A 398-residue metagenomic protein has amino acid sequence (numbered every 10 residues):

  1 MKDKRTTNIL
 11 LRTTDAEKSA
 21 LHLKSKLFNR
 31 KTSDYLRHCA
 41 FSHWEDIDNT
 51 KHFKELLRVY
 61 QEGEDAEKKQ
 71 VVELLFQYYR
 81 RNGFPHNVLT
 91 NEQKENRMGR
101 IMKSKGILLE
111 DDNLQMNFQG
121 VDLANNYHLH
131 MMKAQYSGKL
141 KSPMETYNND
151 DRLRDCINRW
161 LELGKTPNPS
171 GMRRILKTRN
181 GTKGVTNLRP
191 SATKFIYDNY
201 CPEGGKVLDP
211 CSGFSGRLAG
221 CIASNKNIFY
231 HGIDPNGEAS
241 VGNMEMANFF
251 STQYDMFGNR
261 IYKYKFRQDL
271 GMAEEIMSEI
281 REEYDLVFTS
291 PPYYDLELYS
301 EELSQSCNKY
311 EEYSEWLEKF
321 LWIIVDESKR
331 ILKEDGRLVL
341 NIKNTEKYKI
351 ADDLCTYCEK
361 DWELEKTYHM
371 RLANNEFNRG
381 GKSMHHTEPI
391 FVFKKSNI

Functional and structural regions predicted by a protein language model:
M1-K18, H22-F28, S33: Short Lys/Arg-rich basic patches
H22, L27-I47, E274: Short, basic amphipathic alpha-helical segments that act as recognition/interaction helices in nucleic-acid-binding
D48-T186, N341-K343, K349-I350, D361: N-terminal accessory regions of S-adenosyl-L-methionine
T193-N199, E203, V207-I222, G232-D234 (+6 more regions): Conserved proline-anchored active-site loop of SAM-dependent methyltransferases that bridges a beta-strand
M244-I280: S-adenosyl-L-methionine
Y284-I324, E346: Mobile active-site "lid"/loop adjacent to the S-adenosyl-L-methionine
G336: Glycine-centered, small-residue-biased loops immediately flanking beta-strands in adenine/cofactor-binding cores
E346-T356, D361-I398: Class I S-adenosyl-L-methionine
